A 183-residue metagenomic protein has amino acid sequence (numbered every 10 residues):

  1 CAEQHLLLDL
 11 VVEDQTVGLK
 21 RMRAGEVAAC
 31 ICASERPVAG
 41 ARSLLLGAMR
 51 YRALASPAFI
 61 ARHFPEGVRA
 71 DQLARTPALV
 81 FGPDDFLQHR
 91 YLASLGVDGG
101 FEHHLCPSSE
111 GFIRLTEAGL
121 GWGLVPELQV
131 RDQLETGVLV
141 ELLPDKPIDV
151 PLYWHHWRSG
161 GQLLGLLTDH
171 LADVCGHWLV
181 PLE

Functional and structural regions predicted by a protein language model:
C1-A39: Central regulatory/effector-binding core of bacterial HTH transcription factors
V11-V12, F81, L105, G123-L124 (+1 more regions): Active-site-adjacent beta-strand anchor residues
D14-Q15, C32-P37, A55-P57, S108 (+1 more regions): Beta->alpha turn/N-cap motifs
K20, R42-L120, Q129-D149, G176-E183: C-terminal regulatory
G25, V174-H177: Generic structural signal for alpha-helix termini and adjacent loop/cap motifs
A28-C32, G121-V125, L142: Paired acidic/hydrophobic, glycine-rich loop segments that form the ligand-binding mouth/hinge of periplasmic-binding
L152-H156: A short beta-strand structural signal in non-transmembrane regions
S159-V174: Short amphipathic alpha-helical coupling segments at ligand-binding clamshell hinges and other catalytic/signaling
